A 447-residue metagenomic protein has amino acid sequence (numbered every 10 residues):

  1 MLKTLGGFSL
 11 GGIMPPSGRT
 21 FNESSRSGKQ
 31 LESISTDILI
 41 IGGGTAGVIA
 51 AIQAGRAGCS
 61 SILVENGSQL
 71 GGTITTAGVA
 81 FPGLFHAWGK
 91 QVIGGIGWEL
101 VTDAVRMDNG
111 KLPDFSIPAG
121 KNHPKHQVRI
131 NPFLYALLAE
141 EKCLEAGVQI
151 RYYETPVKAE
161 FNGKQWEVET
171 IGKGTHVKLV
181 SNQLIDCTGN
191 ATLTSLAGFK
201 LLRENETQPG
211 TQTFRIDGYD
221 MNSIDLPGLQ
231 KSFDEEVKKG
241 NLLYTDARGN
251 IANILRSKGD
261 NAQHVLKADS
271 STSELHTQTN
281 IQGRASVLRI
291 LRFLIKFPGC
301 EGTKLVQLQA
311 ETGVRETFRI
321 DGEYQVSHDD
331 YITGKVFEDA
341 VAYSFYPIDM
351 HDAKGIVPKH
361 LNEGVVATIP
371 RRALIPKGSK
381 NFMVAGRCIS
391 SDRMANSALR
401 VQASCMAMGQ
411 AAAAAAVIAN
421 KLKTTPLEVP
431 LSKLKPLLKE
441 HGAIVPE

Functional and structural regions predicted by a protein language model:
M1-T20: N-terminal export signals
F21-S35: A short, basic/flexible loop-to-alpha-helix module at the beginning of a structural domain
S25-G28, T73-I74, R129, A136 (+3 more regions): Flavin (FAD/FMN)-binding glycine-rich loop and adjacent Rossmann-like elements that form
E32-G44: Beta1/beta-strand and adjacent pyrophosphate-binding region of the FAD-binding site in flavoprotein oxidoreductases
G47: N-terminal Rossmann-fold NAD(P) dinucleotide-binding loop
A54: Aromatic pocket-lining residues of Rossmann-like dinucleotide-binding sites
C59-S60, E65-K158, T211: Conserved N-terminal/central alpha/beta ligand/cofactor-binding core
E160-K178: Conserved beta-strand-loop-beta-strand element in the redox core of flavoprotein oxidoreductases
